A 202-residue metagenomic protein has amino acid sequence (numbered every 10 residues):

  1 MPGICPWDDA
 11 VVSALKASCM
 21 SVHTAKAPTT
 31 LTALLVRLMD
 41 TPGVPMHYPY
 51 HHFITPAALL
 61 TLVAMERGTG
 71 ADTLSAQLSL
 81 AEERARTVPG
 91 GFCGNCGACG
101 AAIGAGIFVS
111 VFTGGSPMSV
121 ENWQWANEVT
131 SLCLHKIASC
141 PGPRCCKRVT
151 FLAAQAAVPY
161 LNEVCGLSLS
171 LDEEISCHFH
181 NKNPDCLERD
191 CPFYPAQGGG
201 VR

Functional and structural regions predicted by a protein language model:
M1-V22, S168-R202: Cysteine-cluster motifs in flexible loop/terminal segments that predominantly coordinate metals
V22-L59, P143, C177: Polybasic, low-complexity association/targeting segments
T29-P42, S75-C93: Short, hydrophobic/aliphatic alpha-helical segments
H51, F92-I107: Conserved phosphate/anionic-ligand binding catalytic regions in large, soluble enzymes, centered on
A57-E66, I107-G114, Q155-P159: Short glycine/serine- and small hydrophobic-enriched flexible loop segments
R67-Q77, F112-A126: Phosphate-handling active-site elements
S119-N162: A structural-propensity feature for long, helix-poor, extended segments
R148-C177, C191: C-terminal domain-closing interface element
